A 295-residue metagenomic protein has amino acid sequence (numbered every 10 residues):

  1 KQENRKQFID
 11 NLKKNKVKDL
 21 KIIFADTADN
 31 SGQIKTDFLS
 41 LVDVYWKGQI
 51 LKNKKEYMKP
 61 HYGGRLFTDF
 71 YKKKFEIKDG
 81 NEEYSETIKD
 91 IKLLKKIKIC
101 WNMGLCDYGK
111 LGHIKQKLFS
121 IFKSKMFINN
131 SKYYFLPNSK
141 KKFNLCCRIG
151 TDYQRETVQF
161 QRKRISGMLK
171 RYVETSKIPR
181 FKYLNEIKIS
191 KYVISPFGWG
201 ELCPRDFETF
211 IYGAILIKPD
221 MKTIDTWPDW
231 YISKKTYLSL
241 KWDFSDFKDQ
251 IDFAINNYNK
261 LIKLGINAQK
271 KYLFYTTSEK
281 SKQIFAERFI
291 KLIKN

Functional and structural regions predicted by a protein language model:
K1-P204, K218-S233: Nucleotide-sugar donor-binding catalytic core of glycosyltransferases
R180-K294: Catalytic binding pocket for nucleotide-activated donors in carbohydrate/polymer assembly enzymes
